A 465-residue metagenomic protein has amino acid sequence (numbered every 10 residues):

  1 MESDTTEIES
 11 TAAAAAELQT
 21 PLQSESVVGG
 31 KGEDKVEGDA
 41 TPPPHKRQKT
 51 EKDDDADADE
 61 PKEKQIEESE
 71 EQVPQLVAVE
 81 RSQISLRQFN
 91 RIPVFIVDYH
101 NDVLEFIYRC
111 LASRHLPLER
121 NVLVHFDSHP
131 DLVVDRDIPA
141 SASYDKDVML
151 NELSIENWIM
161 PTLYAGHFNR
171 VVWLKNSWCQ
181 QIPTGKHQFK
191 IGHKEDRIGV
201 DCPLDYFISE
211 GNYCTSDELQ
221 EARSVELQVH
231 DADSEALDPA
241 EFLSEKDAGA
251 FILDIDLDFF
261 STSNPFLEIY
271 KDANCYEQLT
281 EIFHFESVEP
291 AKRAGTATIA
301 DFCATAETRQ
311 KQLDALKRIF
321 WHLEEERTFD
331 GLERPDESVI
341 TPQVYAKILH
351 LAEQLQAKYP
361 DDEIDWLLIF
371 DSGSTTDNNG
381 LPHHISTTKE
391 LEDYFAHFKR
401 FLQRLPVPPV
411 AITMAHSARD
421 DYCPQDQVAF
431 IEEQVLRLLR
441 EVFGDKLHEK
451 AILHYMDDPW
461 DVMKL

Functional and structural regions predicted by a protein language model:
M1-K35, D39-P44: PEST-like, low-complexity acidic/proline-rich intrinsically disordered segments, predominantly at protein N-termini
E2, T41-E51, D59-L465: Conserved alpha-helical scaffold segments that buttress catalytic/binding sites
A12-A16, D54-A58, D256: Compositionally biased low-complexity segments, especially N-terminal hydrophobic helices that form the hydrophobic
V27-D34, E51-D59: Intrinsically disordered, low-complexity charged segments enriched in Lys/Glu/Asp
